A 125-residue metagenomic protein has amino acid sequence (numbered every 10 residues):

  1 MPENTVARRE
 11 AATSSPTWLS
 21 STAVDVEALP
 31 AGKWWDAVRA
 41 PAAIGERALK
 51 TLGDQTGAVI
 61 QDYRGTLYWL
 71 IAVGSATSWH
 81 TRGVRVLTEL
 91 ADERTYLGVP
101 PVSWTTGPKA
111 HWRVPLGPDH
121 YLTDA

Functional and structural regions predicted by a protein language model:
M1-R64, V73-S78, T88-A125: Signature for HUH/AEP ssDNA processing cores
H80-V84: Short, surface-exposed loop/helix-turn segments at secondary-structure junctions that function as lids/hinges flanking
